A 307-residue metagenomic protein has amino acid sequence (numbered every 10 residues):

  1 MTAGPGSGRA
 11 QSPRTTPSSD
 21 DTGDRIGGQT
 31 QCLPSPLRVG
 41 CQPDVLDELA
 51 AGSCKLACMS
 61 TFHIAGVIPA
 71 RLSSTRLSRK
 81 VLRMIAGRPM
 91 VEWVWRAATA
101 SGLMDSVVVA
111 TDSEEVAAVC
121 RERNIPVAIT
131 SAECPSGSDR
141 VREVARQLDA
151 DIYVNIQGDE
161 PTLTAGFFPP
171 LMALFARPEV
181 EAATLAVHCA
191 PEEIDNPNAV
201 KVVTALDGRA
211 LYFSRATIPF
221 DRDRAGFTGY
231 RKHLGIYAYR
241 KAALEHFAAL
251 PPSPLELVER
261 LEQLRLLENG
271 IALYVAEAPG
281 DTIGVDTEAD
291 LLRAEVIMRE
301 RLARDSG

Functional and structural regions predicted by a protein language model:
A3-Q11: Residue-level detector of structural "landmarks"
Q11, Q29-Q31, Q42: Low-complexity, intrinsically disordered or signal/transmembrane-proximal segments
D21, R25, C32-P34, D47: Short terminal hydrophobic/aromatic SLiMs and anchors at protein ends
K55, T61-A110: N-terminal glycine-rich phosphate-binding loop and ensuing alpha1 helix
V108, E114-A173: Short phosphate-binding loop-to-helix
L163-S253: Conserved core of the sugar-phosphate nucleotidyltransferase
T228-D305: Conserved alpha/beta core of the MobA/IspD/sugar-nucleotide pyrophosphorylase nucleotidyltransferase superfamily
